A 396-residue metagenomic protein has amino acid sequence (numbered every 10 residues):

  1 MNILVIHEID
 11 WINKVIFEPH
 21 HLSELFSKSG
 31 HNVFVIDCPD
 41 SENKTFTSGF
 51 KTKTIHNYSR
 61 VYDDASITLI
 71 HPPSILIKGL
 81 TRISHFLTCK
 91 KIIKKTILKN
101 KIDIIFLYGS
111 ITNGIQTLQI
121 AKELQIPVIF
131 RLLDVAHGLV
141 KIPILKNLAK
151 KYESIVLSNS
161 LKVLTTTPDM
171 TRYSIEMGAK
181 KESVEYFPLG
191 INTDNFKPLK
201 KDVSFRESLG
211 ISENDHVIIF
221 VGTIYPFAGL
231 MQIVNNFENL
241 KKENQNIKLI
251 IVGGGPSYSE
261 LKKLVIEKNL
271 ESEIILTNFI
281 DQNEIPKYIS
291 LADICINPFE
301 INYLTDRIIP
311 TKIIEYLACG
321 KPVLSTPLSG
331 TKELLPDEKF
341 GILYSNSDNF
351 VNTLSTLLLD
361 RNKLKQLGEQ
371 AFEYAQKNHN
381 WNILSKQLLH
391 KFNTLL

Functional and structural regions predicted by a protein language model:
L22, K91-K95, I115, Q119-E123 (+2 more regions): Membrane-proximal helix-turn-helix segments that form the acceptor-binding/catalytic region of lipid-linked
D169, G190: Carbohydrate-associated surface elements
K197-I211: A short helix/loop element that forms part of the nucleotide-sugar donor recognition site in Leloir-type
S212-F237, I250: Conserved donor-binding/catalytic core segment of Leloir-type glycosyltransferases
V252, S259-P286: Nucleotide-activated donor-binding/catalytic signature segment of Leloir-type glycosyltransferases, i.e., the conserved
I294-N297, E315-S325: Short hydrophobic beta-strand element within catalytic cores of glycosyltransferases and related nucleotide-activated
D337-D348, T356-N362: Conserved acidic donor-binding segment of nucleotide-sugar-dependent glycosyltransferases
N362-N393: A charged, aromatic-enriched C-terminal amphipathic alpha-helix characteristic of glycosyltransferases across folds
